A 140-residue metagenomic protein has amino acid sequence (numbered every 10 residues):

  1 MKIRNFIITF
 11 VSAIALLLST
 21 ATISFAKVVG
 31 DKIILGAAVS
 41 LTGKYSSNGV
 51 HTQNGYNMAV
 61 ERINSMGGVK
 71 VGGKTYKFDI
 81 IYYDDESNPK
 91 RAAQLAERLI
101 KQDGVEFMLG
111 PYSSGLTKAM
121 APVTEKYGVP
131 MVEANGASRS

Functional and structural regions predicted by a protein language model:
M1-N5: Positively charged n-region of N-terminal signal peptides that target proteins for export
T9-T20: Bacterial N-terminal signal peptides
A21-A26: Sec/Tat signal peptide C-region and signal peptidase I cleavage site
K27-G36, P130-A134: Short coil-to-beta-strand
V28, N54-D79: Signal peptide-proximal N-terminal region of secreted/periplasmic/extracellular or secretory-lumen proteins
G36-N57, Y83-P89, Y112-S113: Extracytoplasmic "Venus flytrap"
N54, K90, Q102-S140: Extracytoplasmic ligand/sensor domains, especially the bilobed periplasmic-binding protein
I81-Y82, E86-E106: Short, well-structured alpha-helical segments in soluble
